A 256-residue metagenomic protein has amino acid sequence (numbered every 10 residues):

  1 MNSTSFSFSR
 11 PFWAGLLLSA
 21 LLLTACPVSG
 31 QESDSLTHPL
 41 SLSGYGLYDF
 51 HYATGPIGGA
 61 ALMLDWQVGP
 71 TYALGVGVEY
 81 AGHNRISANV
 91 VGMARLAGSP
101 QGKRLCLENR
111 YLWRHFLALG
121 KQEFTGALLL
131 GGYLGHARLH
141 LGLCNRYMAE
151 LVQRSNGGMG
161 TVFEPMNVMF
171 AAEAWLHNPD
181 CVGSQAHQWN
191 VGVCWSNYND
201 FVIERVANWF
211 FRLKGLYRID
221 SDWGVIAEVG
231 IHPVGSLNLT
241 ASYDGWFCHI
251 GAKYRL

Functional and structural regions predicted by a protein language model:
M1-P39: Cleavable N-terminal export/targeting peptides
S29-H83, H187, F247, K253-R255: Short glycine/proline- and aromatic-enriched beta-strand/turn motifs that initiate or cap beta-hairpins
H38-L40, T54-A60, N84-V90, K103 (+5 more regions): Residues that define the transmembrane beta-barrel architecture of outer-membrane proteins
L40, V68-L74, A97-L107, L134-L141 (+2 more regions): Repeated loop/turn-to-beta-strand initiation elements of outer-membrane beta-barrel proteins
G44-G46, A60-W66, V78, V90-G98 (+7 more regions): Residues on the lipid-exposed face of transmembrane beta-strands in outer-membrane beta-barrel proteins
L47-A53, E79-R85, R95-S99, R110-G120 (+4 more regions): Sequence/structural signature of outer-membrane beta-barrel proteins
E123-D200: Detector for outer-membrane/organellar transmembrane beta-barrel domains, recognizing the amphipathic beta-strand
E204-L256: Predominantly the C-terminal beta-signal and adjacent terminal strand-loop region of outer-membrane beta-barrel
